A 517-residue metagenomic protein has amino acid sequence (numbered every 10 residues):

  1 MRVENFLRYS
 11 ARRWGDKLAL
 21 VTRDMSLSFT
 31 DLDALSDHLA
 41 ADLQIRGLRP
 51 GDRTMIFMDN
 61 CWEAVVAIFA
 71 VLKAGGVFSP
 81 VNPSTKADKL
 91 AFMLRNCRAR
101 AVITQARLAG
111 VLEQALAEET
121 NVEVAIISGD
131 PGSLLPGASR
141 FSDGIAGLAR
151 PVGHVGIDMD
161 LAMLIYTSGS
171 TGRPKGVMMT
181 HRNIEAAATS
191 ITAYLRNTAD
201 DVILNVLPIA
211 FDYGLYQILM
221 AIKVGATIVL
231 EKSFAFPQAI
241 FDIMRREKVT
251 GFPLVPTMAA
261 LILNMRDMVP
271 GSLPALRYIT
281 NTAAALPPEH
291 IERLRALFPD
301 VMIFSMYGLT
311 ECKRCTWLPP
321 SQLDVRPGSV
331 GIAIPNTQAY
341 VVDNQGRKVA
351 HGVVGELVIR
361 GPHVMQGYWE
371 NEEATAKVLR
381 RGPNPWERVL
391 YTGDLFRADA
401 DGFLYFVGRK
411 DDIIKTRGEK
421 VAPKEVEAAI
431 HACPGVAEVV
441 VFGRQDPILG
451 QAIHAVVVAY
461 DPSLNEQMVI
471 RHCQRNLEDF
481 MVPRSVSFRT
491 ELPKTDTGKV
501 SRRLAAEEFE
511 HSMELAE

Functional and structural regions predicted by a protein language model:
R8, D16-C61, V65-F69, K86-A91 (+1 more regions): Conserved AMP-binding/adenylate-forming core of the ANL superfamily
G15-D16, N60, G147-Y166, R173 (+1 more regions): Conserved pre-ATP/AMP-binding loop-to-beta segment of ANL
D24, A109-D158, M265: ANL superfamily adenylate-forming
S28-D31, A162-A186: Conserved AMP-binding A3 loop
D33-L39, V177-T198, V206, A260: Conserved structural elements of the adenylate-forming
T85, V102-T104, F252, G361 (+7 more regions): AMP-binding/adenylate-forming catalytic core of the ANL superfamily
E185-V202, D212-T250, M265: Conserved AMP-binding/adenylation subdomain of ANL enzymes
R246-L254, L263-R326, Q338, K348: Gly/Ser/Thr-rich phosphate-binding loop
